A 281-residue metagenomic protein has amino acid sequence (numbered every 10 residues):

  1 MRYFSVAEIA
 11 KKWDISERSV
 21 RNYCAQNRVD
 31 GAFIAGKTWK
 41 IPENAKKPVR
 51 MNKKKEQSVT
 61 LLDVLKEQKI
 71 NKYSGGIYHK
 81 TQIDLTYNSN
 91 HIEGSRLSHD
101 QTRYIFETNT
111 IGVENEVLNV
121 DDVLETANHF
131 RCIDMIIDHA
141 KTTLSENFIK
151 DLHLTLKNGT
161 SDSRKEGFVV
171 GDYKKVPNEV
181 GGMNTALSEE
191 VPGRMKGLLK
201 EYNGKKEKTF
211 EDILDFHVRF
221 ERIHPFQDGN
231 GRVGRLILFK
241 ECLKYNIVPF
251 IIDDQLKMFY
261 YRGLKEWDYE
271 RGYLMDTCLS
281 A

Functional and structural regions predicted by a protein language model:
M1-W13, E17-N22, Q26-V29, K37-A281: FIC/Doc superfamily catalytic core
F33: Double-stranded DNA-binding cores of transcription factors and transposases
